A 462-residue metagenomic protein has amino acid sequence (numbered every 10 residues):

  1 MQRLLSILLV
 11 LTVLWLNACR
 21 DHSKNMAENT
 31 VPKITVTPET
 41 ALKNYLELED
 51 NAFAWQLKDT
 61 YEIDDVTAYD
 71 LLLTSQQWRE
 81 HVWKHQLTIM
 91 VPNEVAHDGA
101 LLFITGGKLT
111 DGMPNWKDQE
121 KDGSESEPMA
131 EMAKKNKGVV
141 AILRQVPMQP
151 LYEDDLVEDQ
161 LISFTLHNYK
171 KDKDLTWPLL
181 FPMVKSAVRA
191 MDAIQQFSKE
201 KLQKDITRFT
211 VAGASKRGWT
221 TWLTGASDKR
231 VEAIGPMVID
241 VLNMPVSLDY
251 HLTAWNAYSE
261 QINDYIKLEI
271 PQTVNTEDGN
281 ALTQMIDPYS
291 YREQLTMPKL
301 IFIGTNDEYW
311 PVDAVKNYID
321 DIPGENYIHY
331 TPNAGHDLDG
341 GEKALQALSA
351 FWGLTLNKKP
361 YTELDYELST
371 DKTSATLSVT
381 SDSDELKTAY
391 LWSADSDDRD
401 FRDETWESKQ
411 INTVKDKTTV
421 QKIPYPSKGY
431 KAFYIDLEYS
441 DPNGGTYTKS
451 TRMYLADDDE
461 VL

Functional and structural regions predicted by a protein language model:
L16-A18: C-terminal motif of bacterial Sec signal peptides marking the signal peptidase cleavage site
E28-H97: Catalytic-loop region of hydrolases
Q86, D98-G107: Short beta-strand element of the alpha/beta-hydrolase
D111-K121, A133-V188, L242, V246-A254: Cap/lid segment of the alpha/beta-hydrolase catalytic domain
K170-S215, V231: Gly/Ser-rich "nucleophile elbow"/oxyanion-hole loop immediately N-terminal to the catalytic nucleophile in hydrolases
L223-Q272, H329-N333, L338-K343: Hydrolase active-site cap/lid region
L295, I301-I303: Short beta-strand/loop motif that positions the catalytic acidic residue of the alpha/beta-hydrolase fold
A350-A389, S393, S408-K417: Surface beta-strand/loop "capping" patches
